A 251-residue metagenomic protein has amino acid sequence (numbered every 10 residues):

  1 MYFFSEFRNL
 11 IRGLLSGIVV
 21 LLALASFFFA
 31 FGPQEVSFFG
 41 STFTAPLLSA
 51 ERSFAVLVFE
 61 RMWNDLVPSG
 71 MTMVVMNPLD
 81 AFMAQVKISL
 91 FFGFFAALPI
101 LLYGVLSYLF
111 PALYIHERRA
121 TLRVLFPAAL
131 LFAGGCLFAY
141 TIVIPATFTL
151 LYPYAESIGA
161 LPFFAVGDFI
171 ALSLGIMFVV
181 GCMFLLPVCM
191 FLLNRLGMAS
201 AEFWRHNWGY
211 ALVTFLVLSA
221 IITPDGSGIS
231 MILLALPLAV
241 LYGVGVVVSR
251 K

Functional and structural regions predicted by a protein language model:
M1-K251: Membrane topogenic/interface segments and analogous intrinsically disordered interaction regions
